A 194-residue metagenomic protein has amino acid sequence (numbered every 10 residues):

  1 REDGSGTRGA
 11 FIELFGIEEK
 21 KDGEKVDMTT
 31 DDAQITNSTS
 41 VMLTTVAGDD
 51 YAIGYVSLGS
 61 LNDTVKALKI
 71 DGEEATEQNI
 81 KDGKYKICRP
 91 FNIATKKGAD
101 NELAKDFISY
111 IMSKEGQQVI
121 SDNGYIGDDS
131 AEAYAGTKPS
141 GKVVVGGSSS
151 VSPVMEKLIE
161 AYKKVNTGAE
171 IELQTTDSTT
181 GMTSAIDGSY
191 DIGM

Functional and structural regions predicted by a protein language model:
R1-M194: Exported/periplasmic ABC-transporter solute-binding proteins
